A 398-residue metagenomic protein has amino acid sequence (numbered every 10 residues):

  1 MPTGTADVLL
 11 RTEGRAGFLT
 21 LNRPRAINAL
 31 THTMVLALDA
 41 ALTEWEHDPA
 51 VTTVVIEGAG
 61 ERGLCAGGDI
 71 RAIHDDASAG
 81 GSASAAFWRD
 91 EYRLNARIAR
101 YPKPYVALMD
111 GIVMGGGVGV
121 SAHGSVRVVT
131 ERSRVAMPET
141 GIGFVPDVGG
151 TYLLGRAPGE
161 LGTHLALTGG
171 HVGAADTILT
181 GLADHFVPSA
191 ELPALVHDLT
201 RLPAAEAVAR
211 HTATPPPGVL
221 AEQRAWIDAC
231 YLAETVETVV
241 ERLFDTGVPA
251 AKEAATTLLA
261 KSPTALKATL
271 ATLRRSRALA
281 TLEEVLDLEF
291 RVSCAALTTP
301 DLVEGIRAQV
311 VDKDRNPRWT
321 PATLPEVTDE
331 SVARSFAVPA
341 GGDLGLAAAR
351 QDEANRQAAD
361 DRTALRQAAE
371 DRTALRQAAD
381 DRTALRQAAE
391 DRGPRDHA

Functional and structural regions predicted by a protein language model:
M1-E57, A96, G393-A398: Conserved CoA-thioester-binding segment of acyl-CoA-metabolizing enzymes
N22, A37-S78, R97-M109, T130-S133: A structural preference for short, pocket-lining loop segments at secondary-structure junctions
I70-M109, G150, V332-A340, L344: An acidic, glycine-rich surface segment that forms the CoA-thioester-binding/catalytic face of crotonase-fold enzymes
I98-I142, P146, H164-L165, G169-G170 (+1 more regions): Glycine-rich beta-to-alpha active-site loop
G149-E206: Contiguous mid-protein beta-loop-alpha structural module that forms a pocket-lining wall or clamp of enzyme active
L182-K261: Amphipathic alpha-helical blocks and their helix-capping loop/short-beta junctions
V292, P300, E304-E353, D396-A398: C-terminal amphipathic alpha-helical interaction region
R356-R392: Long, intrinsically disordered low-complexity tandem-repeat segments
